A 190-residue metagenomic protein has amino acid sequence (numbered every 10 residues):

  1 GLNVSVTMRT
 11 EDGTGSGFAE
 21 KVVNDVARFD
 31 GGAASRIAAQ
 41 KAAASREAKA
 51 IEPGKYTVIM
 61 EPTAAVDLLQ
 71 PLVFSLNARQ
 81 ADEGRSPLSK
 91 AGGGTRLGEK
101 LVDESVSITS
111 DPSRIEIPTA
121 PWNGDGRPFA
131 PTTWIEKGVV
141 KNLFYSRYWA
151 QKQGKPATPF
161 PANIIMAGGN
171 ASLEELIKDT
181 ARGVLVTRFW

Functional and structural regions predicted by a protein language model:
G1-L76, Q80: Internal alpha/beta scaffold segment
V73-F74, R85, E99: Gly/Ser-rich low-complexity segments immediately after signal-peptide cleavage in secreted/periplasmic proteins
A81-G84, T158: Non-catalytic effector/regulatory segments
L88, G93-W190: Dual-mode signal for accessory low-complexity, basic/Gly-rich regions
